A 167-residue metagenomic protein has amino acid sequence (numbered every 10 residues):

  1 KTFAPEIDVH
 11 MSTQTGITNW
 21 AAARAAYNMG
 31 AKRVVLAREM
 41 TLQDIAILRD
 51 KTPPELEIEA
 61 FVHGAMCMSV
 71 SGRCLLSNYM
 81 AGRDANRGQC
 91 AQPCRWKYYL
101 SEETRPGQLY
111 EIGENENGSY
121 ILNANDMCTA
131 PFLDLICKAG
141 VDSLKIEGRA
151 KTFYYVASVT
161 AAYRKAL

Functional and structural regions predicted by a protein language model:
K1-I17, V35, M40-K145, A150-L167: Active-site pocket-lining/capping segments in soluble small-molecule metabolic enzymes
T18-A22: Short, glycine/polar-rich helix-capping loops at beta-to-alpha or helix-loop-helix junctions that flank or form
A31: Residues lining hydrophobic/aromatic ligand-binding pockets adjacent to catalytic sites
